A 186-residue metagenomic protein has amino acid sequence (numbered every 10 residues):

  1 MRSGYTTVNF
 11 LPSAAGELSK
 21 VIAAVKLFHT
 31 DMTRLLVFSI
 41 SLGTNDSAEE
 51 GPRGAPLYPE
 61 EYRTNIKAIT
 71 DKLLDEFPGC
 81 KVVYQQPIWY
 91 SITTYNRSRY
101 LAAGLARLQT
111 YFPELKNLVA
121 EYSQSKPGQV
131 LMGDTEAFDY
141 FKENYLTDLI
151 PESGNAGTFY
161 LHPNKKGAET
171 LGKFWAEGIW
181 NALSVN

Functional and structural regions predicted by a protein language model:
M1, L36-S41, D46-A48, K81-Q86 (+2 more regions): Structural recognition of the beta-strand scaffold that forms the well-ordered cores of secreted hydrolase catalytic
M1-T64: Conserved SGNH/GDSL esterase-like catalytic core that processes O-acyl groups on lipids and polysaccharides
T6-S19, A102, Q129-G133, F138-G157: Surface-exposed intrinsically disordered loops and tails
V25, I66-D71, F112, K116: Generic structural signal for well-ordered alpha-helices, preferentially at hydrophobic/aromatic core positions
S41-N45, D71-T110: Active-site segments of SGNH/GDSL-like serine hydrolases that catalyze O-acetyl group transfer/hydrolysis on lipids
D46-P56, S91-R99, F141-E143: Extracytoplasmic/secreted cell-surface and envelope-processing proteins
Y90-E136, K165-T170: Substrate-gating cap/lid alpha-helix
E152-N186: Histidine-centered active-site loop/cap adjacent to the catalytic His in serine esterases/O-acetyl transfer systems
